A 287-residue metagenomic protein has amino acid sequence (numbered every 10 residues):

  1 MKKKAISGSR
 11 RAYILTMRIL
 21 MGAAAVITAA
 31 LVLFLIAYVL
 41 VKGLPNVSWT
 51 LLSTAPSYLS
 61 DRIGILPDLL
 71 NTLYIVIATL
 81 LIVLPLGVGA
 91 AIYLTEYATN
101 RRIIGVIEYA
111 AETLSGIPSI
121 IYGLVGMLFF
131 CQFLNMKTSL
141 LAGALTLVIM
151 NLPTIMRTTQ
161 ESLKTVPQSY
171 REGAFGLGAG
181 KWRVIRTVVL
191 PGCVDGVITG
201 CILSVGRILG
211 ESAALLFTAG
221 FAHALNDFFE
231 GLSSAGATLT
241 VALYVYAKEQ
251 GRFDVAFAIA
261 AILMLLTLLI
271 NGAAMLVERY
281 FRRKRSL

Functional and structural regions predicted by a protein language model:
M1-A25, A274-L287: Transmembrane alpha-helical segments of polytopic membrane transport and secretion proteins
K3-L20, A37-L81, V245-F253: Periplasmic/extracellular loop-to-transmembrane helix junction in inner-membrane transport proteins
I14, L86, T99-I103, Q168-T199: Amphipathic cytosolic juxtamembrane alpha-helices at the membrane-cytosol interface of multi-pass membrane transporters
P56-L59, I63, L215-M264: Interhelical loop and adjacent transmembrane-helix boundary motif in polytopic membrane transport permeases
T79-A111, L124, A274-Y280: Transmembrane-helix boundary motif in ABC transporter permease subunits
E112-V148: Generic hydrophobic transmembrane alpha-helix motif, especially the helices
T159, K181-A219: Transmembrane alpha-helices
Q160, K164, I202, Y244-L287: C-terminal transmembrane helix and the adjacent membrane-cytosol boundary/short C-terminal tail of inner/organellar
